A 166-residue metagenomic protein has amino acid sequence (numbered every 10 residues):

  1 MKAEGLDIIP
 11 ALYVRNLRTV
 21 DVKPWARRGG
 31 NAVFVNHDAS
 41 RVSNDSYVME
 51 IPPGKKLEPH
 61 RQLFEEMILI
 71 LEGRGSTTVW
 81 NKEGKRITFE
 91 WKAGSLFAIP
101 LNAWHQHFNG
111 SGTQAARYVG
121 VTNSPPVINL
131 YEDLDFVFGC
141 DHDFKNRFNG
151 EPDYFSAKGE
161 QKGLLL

Functional and structural regions predicted by a protein language model:
M1-S43, F136-L166: A short, N-terminal "cap"/entry segment at the start of jelly-roll beta-barrel domains of the cupin/DSBH fold
R28, Y47-Q62, T78: Conserved short histidine dyad/triad with adjacent acidic residue
V35-D38, L57-Q62, V79, T88-E90 (+1 more regions): Short histidine-centered beta-strand/loop micro-motifs that create catalytic or ligand/metal-coordination sites
Y47, L69, W104-H105, V119-G120 (+2 more regions): Activation on folded, globular domain regions of eukaryotic proteins
P52-G54, F89-S111, V121-N123: Conserved metal-binding segment of the jelly-roll/cupin
R61, E65-A93, A103: A short beta-strand-loop-beta hairpin characteristic of the jelly-roll/cupin
M67-L69, A98, T113-E132: A short hydrophobic beta-strand segment most commonly corresponding to one strand of the jelly-roll/cupin
A93-L96, P126, V137-F144: Short amphipathic alpha-helical linker/capping segments at the junctions of internal repeats and modular domains
